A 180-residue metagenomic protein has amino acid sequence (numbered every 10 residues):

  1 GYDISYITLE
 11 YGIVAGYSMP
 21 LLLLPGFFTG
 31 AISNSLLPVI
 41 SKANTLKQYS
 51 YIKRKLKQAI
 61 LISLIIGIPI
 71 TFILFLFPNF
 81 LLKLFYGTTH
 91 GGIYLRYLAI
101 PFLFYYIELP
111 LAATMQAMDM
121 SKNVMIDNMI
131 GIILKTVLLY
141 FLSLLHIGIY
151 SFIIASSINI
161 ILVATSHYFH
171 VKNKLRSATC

Functional and structural regions predicted by a protein language model:
I7-T29, L61: Alpha-helical transmembrane segments of polytopic membrane transporters and translocases
G16, S63, L95-L98, F102 (+2 more regions): Residue-level recognition of transmembrane alpha-helices in multi-pass small-molecule transporters/permeases
G26-L46: Helix-loop junctions and terminal segments of transmembrane helices in multi-pass membrane transport/translocation
A59-T71: Selective transmembrane-helix segments that form parts of the transport pathway or gating/packing helices in multipass
P69-G87: Short membrane-interface helical motifs at transmembrane helix boundaries in multi-pass membrane transporters
I100-I130: Membrane-interface junctions at transmembrane-helix termini in multi-pass inner-membrane proteins
D119-K122, I132-T165, S177-A178: Membrane-interface helix-loop junctions in multi-pass transport and translocation proteins
